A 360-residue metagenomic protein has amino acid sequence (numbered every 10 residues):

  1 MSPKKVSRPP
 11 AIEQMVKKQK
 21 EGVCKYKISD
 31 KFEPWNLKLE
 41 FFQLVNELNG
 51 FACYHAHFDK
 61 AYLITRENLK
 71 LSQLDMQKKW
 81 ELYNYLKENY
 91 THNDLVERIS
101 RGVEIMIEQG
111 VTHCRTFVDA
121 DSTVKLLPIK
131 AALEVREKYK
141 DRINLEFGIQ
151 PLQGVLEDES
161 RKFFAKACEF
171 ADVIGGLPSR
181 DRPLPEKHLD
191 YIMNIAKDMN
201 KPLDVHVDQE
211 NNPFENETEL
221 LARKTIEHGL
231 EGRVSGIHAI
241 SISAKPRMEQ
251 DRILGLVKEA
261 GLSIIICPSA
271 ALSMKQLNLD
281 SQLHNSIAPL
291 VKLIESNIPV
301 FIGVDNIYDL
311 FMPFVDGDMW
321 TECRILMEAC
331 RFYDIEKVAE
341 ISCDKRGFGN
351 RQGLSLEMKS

Functional and structural regions predicted by a protein language model:
S2-K78, N93: Replace "His-x-His-based motif
E47, I64-F117, T123-K140, A165: Alpha-helical scaffold segments that flank or form the walls of functional sites
H55, G110, I174, D305 (+1 more regions): Conserved, mostly hydrophobic/aromatic
H57, D119-D121, G148-G154, L177-D181 (+4 more regions): Active-site beta-loop-alpha junctions enriched in small/polar residues
A61-L95, A171, M199, E217-S235 (+3 more regions): Active-site gating loops and adjacent loop-to-helix segments of metal-dependent hydrolytic enzymes
L82-E97, E146-D158, L177-R182: Active-site mouth loops of central-metabolism enzymes
L127-Y139, E157-S263, D280-I302, N350 (+1 more regions): Histidine/acidic residue-rich metal-binding segments in metalloenzymes
R223-V234, A270, M274, H284-S360: His/Asp/Glu-enriched, well-ordered alpha-helical/loop segment that forms or immediately abuts the divalent-metal
